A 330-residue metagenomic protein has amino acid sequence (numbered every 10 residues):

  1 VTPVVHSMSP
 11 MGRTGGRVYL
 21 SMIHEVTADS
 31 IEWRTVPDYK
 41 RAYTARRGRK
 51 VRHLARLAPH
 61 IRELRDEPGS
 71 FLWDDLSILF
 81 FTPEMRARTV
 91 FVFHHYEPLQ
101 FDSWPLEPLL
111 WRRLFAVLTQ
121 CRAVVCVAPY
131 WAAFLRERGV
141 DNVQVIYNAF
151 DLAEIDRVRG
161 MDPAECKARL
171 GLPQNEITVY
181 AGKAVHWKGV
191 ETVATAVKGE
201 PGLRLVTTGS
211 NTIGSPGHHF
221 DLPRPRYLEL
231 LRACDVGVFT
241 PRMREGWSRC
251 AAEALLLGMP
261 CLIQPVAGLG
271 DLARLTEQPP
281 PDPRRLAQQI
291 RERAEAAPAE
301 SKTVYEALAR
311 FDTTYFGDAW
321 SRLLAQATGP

Functional and structural regions predicted by a protein language model:
G15-V18, P280-P281, E295-A327: A charged, aromatic-enriched C-terminal amphipathic alpha-helix characteristic of glycosyltransferases across folds
I61-R65, E97, W104-V124: Membrane-proximal helix-turn-helix segments that form the acceptor-binding/catalytic region of lipid-linked
S70-L72, P83-D102, V124-V125: Active-site proximal beta-strand in glycosyltransferases
D102, F150-R169: Acidic anion/phosphate-binding donor-loop and adjacent secondary structure in glycosyltransferase catalytic cores
Y130, A149: Carbohydrate-associated surface elements
L172-K188, A194-V197: Conserved donor-binding/catalytic core segment of Leloir-type glycosyltransferases
R232-G246, M259: Acidic donor-binding loop of glycosyltransferase active sites
G270-E292: Change "using UDP/GDP/dTDP sugars" to "using nucleotide sugars
